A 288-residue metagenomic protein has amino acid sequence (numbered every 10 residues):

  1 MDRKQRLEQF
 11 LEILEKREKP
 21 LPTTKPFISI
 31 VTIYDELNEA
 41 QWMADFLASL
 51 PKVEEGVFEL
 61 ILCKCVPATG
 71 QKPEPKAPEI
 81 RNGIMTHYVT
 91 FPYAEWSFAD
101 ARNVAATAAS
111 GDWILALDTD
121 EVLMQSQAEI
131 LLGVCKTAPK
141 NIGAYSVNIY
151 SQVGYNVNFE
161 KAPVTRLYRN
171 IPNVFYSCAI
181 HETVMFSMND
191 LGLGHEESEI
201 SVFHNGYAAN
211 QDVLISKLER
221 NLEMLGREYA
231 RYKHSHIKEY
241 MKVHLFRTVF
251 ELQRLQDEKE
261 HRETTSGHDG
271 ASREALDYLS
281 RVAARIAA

Functional and structural regions predicted by a protein language model:
M1-K52: N-proximal low-complexity "stem/linker" segments adjacent to membrane-targeting elements
D2-E18, F98-A106, L123-E258, G270 (+1 more regions): Catalytic-site signature of metal-activated, phosphate-bearing donor transferases, centered on the GT-A/GT-A-like
K25, A109-D112: Active-site acidic short loop of glycosyltransferases
L47-P92: Acidic donor-binding segment of Leloir-type glycosyltransferases
E95: Blade-loop segments of beta-propeller domains
G111-M124: Short beta-strand-to-loop acidic/aromatic patch adjacent to the donor-nucleotide binding site
A283-A284: Amphipathic alpha-helical segments of tetratricopeptide repeats
A287-A288: Alpha-helical adaptor scaffolds
